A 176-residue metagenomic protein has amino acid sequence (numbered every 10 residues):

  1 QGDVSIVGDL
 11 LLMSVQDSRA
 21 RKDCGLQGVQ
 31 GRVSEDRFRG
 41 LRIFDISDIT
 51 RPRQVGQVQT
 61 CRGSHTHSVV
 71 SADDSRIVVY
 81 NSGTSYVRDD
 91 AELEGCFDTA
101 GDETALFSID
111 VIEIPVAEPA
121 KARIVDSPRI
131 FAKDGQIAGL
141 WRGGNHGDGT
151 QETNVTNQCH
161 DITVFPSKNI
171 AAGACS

Functional and structural regions predicted by a protein language model:
Q1-S176: Feature marking well-ordered beta-strand scaffolds used for ligand recognition
